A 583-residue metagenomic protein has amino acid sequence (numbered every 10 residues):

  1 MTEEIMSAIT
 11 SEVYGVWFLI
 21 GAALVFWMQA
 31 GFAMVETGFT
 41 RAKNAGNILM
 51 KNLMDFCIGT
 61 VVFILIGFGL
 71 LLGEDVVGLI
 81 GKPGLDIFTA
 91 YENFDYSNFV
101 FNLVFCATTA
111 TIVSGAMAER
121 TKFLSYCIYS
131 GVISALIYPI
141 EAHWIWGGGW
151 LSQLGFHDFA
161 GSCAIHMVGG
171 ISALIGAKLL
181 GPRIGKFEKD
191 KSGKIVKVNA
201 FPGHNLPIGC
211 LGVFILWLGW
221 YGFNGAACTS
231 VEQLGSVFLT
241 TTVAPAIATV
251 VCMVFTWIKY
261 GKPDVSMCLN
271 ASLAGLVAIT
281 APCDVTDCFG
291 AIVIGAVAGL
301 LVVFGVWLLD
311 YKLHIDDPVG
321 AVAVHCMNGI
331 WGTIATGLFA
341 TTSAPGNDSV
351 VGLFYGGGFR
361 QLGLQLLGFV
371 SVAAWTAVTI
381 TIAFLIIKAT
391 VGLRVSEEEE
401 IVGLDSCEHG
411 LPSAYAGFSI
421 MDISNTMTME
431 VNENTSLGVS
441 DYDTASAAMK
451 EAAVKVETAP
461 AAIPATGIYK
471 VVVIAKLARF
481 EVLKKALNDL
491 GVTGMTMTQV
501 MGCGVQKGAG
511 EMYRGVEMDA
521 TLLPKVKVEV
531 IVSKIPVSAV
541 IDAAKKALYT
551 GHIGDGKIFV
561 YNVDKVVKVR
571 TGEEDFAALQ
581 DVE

Functional and structural regions predicted by a protein language model:
T2-P460: Glycine- and aromatic-enriched membrane alpha-helices
C407-S413, T426-E583: Positively charged, small/polar-rich N-terminal and surface patches that mediate targeting and assembly and bind
